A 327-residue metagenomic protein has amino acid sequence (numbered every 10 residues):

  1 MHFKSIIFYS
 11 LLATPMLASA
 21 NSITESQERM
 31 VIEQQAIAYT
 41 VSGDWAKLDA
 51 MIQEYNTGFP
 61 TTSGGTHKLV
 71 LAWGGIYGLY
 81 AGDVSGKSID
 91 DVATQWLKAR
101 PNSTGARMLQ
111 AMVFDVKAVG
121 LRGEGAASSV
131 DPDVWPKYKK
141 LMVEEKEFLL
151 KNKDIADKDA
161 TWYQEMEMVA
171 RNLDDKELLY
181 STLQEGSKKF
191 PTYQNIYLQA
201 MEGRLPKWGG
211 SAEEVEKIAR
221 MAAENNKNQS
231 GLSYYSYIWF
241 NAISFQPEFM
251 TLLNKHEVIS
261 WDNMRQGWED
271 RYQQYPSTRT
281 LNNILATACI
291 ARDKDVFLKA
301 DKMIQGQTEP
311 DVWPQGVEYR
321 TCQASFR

Functional and structural regions predicted by a protein language model:
M1-F8: Bacterial N-terminal signal peptides that target proteins for export
A13-S19: N-terminal signal peptide c-region/cleavage motif recognized by signal peptidases
N21-S63: N-terminal mature-domain "stem" immediately C-terminal to a signal peptide or N-terminal signal-anchor/transmembrane
A46-N102, L109-K227, S233-R265, K299 (+1 more regions): Short coil/linker segments at helix-helix boundaries
Q229-N241, P276-T287: Amphipathic alpha-helical protein-interaction segments enriched in hydrophobic
D270-W313: Extended alpha-helical scaffolding segments
